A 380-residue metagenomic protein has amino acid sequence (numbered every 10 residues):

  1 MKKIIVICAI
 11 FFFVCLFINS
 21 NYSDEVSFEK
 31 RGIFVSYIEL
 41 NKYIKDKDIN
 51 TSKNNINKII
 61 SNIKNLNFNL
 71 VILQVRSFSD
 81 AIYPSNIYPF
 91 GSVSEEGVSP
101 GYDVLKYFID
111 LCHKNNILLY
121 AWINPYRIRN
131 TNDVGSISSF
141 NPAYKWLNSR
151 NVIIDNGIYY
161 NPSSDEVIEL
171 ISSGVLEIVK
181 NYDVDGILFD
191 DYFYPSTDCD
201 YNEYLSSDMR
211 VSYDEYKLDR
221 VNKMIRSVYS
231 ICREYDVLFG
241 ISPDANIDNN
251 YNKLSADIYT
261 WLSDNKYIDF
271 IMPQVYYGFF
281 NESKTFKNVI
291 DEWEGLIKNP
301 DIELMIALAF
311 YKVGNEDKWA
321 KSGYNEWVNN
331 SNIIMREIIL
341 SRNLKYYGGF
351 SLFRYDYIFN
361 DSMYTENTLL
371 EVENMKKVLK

Functional and structural regions predicted by a protein language model:
F28-N54, Y120-A121, Y126-E177, N181 (+1 more regions): Active-site-adjacent "subsite" loops/lids of carbohydrate-active enzymes
R31-V35, V71-L73, L119-A121, I187-F189 (+4 more regions): Hydrophobic faces of well-ordered beta-strands that scaffold small-molecule active sites in alpha/beta enzyme cores
N41, I49-T51, R76-A81, V98-S99 (+5 more regions): Acidic-and-aromatic substrate-binding clefts and catalytic sites of carbohydrate-active enzymes
S52, N62, N69, K106 (+2 more regions): Polysaccharide-binding and catalytic clefts of secreted carbohydrate-active enzymes
N54-D80, N181-G186, K266-F270, Y347-G349: Catalytic domains of carbohydrate-active enzymes, especially glycoside hydrolases
K58, L105, I225-R226, A245-L262 (+2 more regions): Alpha-helical scaffolding within the catalytic cores of extracellular/periplasmic polymer-degrading hydrolases
L66-P100: Aromatic-lined carbohydrate-binding/catalytic grooves of carbohydrate-active enzymes
N265-T285, P300-K380: Substrate-binding cleft of secreted/luminal carbohydrate-active enzymes
